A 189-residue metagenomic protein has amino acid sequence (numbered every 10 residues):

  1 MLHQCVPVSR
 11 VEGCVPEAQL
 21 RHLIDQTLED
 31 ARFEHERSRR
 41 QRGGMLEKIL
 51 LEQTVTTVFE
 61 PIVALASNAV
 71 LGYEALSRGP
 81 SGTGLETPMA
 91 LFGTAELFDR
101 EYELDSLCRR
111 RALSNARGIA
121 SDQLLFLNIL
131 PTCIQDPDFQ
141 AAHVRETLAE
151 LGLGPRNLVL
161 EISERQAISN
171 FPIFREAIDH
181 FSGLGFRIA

Functional and structural regions predicted by a protein language model:
M1-R37: Cyclic-dinucleotide signaling modules
L2-E17, P61-S67, G79-T83, C133-I134: Catalytic strand-loop-helix junctions within cyclic-nucleotide turnover domains
H3-E12, Y102-I173: Catalytic core of bacterial c-di-GMP phosphodiesterases, primarily the EAL and HD-GYP domains, capturing alpha-helical
E17, R21, D25-R32, M89 (+1 more regions): Juxtadomain coupling helices with adjacent low-complexity linkers
F33-T94: Active-site core of bacterial EAL-family cyclic-dinucleotide phosphodiesterase domains
L51, E96, R117, A149-G152 (+1 more regions): Residue-level signal for alpha-helix termini/capping positions
T56, G72, L124-N128, N157-E161 (+1 more regions): Structural preference for beta-strand elements that scaffold enzyme active sites
L148-A149, R175-R187: Surface-exposed amphipathic alpha-helices with a cationic face
